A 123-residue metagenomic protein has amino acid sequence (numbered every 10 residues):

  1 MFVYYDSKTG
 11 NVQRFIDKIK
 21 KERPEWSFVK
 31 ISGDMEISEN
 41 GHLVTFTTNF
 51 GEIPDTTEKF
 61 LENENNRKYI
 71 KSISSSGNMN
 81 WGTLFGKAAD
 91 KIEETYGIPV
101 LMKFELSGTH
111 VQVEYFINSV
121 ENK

Functional and structural regions predicted by a protein language model:
M1-K59: N-terminal beta1-alpha1-beta2 submodule of the flavodoxin-like/Rossmannoid cofactor-binding fold
E22, S38-K123: FMN-binding flavodoxin-like domain, especially the glycine-rich phosphate-binding loop
